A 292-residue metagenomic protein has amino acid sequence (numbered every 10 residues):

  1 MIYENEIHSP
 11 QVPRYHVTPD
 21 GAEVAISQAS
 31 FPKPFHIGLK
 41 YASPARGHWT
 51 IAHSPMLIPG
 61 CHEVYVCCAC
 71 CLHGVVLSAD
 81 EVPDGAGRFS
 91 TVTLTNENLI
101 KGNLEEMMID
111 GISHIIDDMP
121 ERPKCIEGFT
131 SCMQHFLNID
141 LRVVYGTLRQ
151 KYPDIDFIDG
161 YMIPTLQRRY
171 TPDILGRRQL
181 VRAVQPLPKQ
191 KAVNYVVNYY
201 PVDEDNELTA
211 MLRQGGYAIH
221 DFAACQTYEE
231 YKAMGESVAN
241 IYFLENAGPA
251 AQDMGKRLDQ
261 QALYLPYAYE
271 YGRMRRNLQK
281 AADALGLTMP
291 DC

Functional and structural regions predicted by a protein language model:
M1-C292: An N-terminal assembly and electron-transfer interface module characteristic of large anaerobic redox and radical
